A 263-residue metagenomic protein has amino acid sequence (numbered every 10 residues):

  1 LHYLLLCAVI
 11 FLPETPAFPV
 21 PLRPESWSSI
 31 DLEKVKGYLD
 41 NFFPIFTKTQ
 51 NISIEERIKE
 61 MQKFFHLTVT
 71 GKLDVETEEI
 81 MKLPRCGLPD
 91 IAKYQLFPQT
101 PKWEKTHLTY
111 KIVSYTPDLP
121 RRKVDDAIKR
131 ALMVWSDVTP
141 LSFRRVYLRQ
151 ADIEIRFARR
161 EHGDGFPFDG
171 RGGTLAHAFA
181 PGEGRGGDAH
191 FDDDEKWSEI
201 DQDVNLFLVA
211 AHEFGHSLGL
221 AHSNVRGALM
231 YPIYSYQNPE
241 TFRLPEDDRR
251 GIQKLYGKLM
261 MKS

Functional and structural regions predicted by a protein language model:
L1-S263: Zinc-dependent metalloendopeptidases
